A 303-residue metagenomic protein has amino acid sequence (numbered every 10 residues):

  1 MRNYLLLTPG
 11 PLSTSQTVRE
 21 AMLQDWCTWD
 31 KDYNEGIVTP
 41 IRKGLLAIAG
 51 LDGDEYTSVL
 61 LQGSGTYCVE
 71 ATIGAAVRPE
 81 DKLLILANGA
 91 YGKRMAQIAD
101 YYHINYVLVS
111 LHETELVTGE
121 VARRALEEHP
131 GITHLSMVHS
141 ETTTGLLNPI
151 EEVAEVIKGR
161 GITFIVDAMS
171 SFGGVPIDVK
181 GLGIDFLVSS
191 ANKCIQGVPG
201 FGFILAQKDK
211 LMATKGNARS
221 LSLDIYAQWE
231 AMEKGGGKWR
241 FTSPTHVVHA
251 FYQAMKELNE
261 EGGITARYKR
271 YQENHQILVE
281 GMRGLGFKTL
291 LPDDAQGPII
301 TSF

Functional and structural regions predicted by a protein language model:
M1-D32: N-terminal "arm"/small-domain region of PLP-dependent enzymes with the aminotransferase-like
S13-T14, N192-E280: Active-site C-terminal subdomain of aminotransferase-like
A21-A71, A90, R94-D100: Conserved N-terminal alpha-helix of the aminotransferase class I/II PLP-enzyme fold
V77-K93: Conserved PLP-anchoring active-site segment centered on the Schiff-base-forming lysine
V117-G173, F186: Active-site phosphate-binding strand-loop segment of PLP-dependent enzymes
K180-N192: Conserved active-site segment immediately N-terminal to the catalytic lysine that forms the internal aldimine
K288-F303: Conserved PLP-binding catalytic core of the aspartate aminotransferase-like
